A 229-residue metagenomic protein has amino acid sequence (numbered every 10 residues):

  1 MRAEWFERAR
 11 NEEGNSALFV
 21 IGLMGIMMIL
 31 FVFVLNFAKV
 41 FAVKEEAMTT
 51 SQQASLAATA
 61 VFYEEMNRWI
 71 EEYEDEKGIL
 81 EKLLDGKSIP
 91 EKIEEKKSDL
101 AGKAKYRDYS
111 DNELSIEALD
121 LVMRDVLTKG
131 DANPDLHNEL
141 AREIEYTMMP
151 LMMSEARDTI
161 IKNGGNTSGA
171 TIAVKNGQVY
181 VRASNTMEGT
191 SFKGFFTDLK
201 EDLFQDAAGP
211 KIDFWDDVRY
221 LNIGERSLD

Functional and structural regions predicted by a protein language model:
R2-L140: Alpha-helical assembly-interface signal, strongest on the long, hydrophobic N-terminal helix that forms
Q52-Q53, Q178, Q205: Residue-identity detector for glutamine
F62, M66, N185-S191: Beta-strand elements of well-folded, non-transmembrane domains
E65-N67, T167-V174: Surface-exposed patches in mature extracellular/periplasmic domains of secreted proteins
K103-E139, T147-G169, T190-D229: Low-complexity, S/T/G/P-rich flexible repeat/linker segments used as non-globular hinges and stalks within
T171-A183: Extended, charged amphipathic interaction segments
